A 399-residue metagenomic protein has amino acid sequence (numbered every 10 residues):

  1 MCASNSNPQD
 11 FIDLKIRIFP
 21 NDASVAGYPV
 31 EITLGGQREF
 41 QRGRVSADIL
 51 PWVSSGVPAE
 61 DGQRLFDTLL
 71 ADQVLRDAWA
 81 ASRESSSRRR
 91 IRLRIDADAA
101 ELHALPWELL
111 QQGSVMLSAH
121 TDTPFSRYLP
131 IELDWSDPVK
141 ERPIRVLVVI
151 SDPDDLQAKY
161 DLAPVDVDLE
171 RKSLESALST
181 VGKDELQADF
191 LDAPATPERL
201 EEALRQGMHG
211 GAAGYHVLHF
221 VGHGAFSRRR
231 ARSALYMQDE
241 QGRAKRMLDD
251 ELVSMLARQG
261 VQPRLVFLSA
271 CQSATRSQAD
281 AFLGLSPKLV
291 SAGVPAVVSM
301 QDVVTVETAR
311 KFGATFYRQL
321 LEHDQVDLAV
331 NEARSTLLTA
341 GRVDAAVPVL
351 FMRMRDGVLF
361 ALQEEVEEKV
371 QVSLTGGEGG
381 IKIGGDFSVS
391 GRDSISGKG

Functional and structural regions predicted by a protein language model:
M1-S126, P138-K140: Non-catalytic, solvent-exposed interaction/assembly segments
D72-R83, Y128-D134, P197-Q206: Short alpha-helical segments and helix-capping/turn motifs at coil-helix boundaries
R90, P143-I144, V261-R264, G293-P295 (+1 more regions): Short coil/turn connectors at secondary-structure junctions
L102-L110, Q157-A158, R276-S277, F360: Short helix/loop capping segments that flank catalytic or ligand/cofactor-binding pockets
L109, S114, S118-L133, Q241-V261 (+2 more regions): Caspase-like cysteine protease fold
P124-L129, V217-T315: Catalytic cores of nucleophile-dependent amide-cleaving enzymes
W135-Q241, L268: A domain-level signal for caspase-like cysteine endopeptidase catalytic cores and their zymogen-processing architecture
G391-G399: C-terminal, disordered and strongly charge-biased linear tails with low hydrophobicity
